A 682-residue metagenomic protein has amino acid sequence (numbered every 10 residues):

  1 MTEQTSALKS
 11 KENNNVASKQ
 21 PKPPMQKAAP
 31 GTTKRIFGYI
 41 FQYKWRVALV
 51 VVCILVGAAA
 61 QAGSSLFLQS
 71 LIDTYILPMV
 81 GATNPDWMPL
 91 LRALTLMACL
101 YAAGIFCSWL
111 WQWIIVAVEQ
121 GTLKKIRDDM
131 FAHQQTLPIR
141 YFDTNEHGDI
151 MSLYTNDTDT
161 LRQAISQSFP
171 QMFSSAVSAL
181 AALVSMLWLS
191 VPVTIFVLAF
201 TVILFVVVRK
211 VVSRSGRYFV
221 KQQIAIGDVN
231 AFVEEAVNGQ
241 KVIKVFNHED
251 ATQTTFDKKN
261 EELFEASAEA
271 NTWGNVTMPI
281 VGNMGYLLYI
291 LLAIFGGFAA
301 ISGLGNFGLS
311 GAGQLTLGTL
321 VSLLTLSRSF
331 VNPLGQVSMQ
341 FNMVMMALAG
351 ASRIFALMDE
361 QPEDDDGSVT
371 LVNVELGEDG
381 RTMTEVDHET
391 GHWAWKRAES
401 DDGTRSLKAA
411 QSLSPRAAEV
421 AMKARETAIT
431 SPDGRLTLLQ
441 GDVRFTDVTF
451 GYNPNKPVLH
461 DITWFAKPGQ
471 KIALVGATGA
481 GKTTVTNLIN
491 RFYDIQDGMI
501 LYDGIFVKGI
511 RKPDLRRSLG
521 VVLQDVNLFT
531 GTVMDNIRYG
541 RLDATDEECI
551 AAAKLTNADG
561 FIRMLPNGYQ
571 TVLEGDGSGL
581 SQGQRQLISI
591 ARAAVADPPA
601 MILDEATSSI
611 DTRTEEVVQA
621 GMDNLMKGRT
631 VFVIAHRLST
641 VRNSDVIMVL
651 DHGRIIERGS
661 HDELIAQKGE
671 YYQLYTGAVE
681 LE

Functional and structural regions predicted by a protein language model:
M1-Q61, I76-L96, C107, W111-I115 (+8 more regions): Membrane-integrated ABC transporters
V16-P24, Q120, D128-S152, N156-T158 (+5 more regions): Short intracellular "coupling" helices and adjacent cytoplasmic loop segments at the cytosolic face of multi-pass
K22-A29, V52-C53, A60-D73, L100-H147 (+12 more regions): Juxtamembrane helix-loop junctions of ABC transporter transmembrane domains
V47-C107, L187-P192, I294, S302-L317: Transmembrane helix-loop-helix hairpins at lipid-water interfaces of multipass membrane proteins, especially the type-1
L55-G63, Y101-W109, L161-A164, S168-L183 (+5 more regions): Hydrophobic alpha-helical transmembrane bundles that constitute the permease/transmembrane domains of multi-pass
I139-R140, N156-I165, F169, F173 (+8 more regions): An intracellular "coupling" helix at the cytosolic face of ABC transporter transmembrane type-1 domains
S185-A199, W273-S352, L357-M358, R381-E426: Helix-loop-helix
V374-E682: ABC-type nucleotide-binding domain
